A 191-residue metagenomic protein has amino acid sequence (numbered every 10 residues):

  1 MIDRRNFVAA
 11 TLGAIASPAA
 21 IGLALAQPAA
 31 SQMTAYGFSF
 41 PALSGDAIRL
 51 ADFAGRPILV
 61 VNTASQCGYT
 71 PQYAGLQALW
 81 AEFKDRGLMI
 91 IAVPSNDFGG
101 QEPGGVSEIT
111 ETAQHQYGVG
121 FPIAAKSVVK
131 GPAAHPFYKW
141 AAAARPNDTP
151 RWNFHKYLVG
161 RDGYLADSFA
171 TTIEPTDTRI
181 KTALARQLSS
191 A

Functional and structural regions predicted by a protein language model:
M1-A14: N-terminal secretory signal peptides and thylakoid transit peptides that target proteins across membranes
S17-L23: C-terminal segment of classical bacterial N-terminal signal peptides
L25-A51: N-terminal "domain-start" segment that seeds a small globular fold
F53-G68, I90-I91: Short active-site neighborhood of thiol/selenol oxidoreductases, capturing the structured segment around
Y69-A134: Structural microenvironment flanking redox-active thiols in thiol-disulfide oxidoreductases
K139, A143-A191: Thiol-/selenol-based redox modules, centered on thioredoxin-like and closely related oxidoreductase domains
